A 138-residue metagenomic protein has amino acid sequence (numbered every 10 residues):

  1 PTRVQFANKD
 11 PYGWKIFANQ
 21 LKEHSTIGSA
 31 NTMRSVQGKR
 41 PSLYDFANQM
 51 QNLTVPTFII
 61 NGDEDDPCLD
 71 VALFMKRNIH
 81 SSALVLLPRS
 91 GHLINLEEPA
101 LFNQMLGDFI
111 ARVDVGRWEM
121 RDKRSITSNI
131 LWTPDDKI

Functional and structural regions predicted by a protein language model:
P1-M50: Conserved alpha/beta-hydrolase catalytic His-Asp/Glu region
S29-T32, M75, F102: Hydrophobic alpha-helical packing elements
V36, I79-S82: Hydrophobic aliphatic residues
A47, L73-F74: Active-site phosphate/pyrophosphate- and oxyanion-stabilizing loops and adjacent acidic/basic residues in soluble
M50-T54, N78-I79: Short, conserved loop/helix-junction motifs that constitute active-site signature segments in enzyme catalytic cores
N52-L53, I59-N61: Short beta-strand/loop motif that positions the catalytic acidic residue of the alpha/beta-hydrolase fold
D66-V71: Conserved alpha/beta-hydrolase "acid-adjacent" motif
S82-I138: Catalytic active-site module of serine/aspartate enzymes centered on a nucleophile-bearing elbow/loop
